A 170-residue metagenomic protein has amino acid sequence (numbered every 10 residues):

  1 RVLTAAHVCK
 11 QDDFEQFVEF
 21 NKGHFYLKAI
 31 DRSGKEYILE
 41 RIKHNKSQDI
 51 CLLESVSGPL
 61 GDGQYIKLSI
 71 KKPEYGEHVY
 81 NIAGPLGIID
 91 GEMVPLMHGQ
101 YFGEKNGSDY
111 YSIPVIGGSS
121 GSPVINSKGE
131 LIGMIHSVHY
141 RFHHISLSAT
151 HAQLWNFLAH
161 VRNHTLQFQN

Functional and structural regions predicted by a protein language model:
R1-A5, Q48-I50, F157, L166-F168: N-terminal activation segment of mature serine protease catalytic domains
R1-K46: Catalytic-histidine neighborhood of serine endopeptidases, predominantly the chymotrypsin-like S1/PA family
T4, L53, G76, N81 (+5 more regions): Terminal peptide-recognition signature
A6-V8, R41-K46, E54-P59, A83-P85 (+5 more regions): A mature extracytoplasmic/lumenal domain signature
K10, I125-N170: C-terminal subregion of chymotrypsin/trypsin-like serine protease catalytic domains
D31, K43-S47, K71-E74, G103: Extracellular/periplasmic catalytic domains that process cell-envelope and extracellular macromolecules
S47-I50, L96-H98: Short glycine-rich loop/turn motifs
G61-S119, I135-S146: Flexible, gly/ser-rich surface segments that form the specificity/activation loops bordering the active-site cleft
